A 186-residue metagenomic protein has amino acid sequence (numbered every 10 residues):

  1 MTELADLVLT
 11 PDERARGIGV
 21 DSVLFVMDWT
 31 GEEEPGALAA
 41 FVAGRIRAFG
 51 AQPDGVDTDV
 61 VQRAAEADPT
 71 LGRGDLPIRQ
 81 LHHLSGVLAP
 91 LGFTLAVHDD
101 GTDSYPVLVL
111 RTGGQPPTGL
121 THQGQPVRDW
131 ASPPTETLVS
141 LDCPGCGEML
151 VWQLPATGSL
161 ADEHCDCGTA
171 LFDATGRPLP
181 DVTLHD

Functional and structural regions predicted by a protein language model:
M1-A51: N-terminal "domain-start" segment
E32-A96: Surface-exposed, low-hydrophobicity interaction/linker segments
I78-Q123: Amphipathic alpha-helical binding modules
T121-P134: A common structural junction motif
C143-C146, D162-G168: Short cysteine-rich clusters marking metal-coordination/redox-active sites
G147-V151, T169-F172: Cys/His-rich microdomains that often coordinate metals
Q153-E163: Short linker/helix segments within small regulatory modules
G168-H185: Short metal-binding segments enriched for Cys and/or His
